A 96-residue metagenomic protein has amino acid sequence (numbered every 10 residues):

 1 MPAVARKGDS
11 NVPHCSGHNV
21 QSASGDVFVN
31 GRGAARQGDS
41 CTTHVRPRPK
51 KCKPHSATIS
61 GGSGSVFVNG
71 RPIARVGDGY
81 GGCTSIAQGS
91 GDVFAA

Functional and structural regions predicted by a protein language model:
P2-A96: Intrinsically disordered, low-complexity proline/glycine-rich segments
